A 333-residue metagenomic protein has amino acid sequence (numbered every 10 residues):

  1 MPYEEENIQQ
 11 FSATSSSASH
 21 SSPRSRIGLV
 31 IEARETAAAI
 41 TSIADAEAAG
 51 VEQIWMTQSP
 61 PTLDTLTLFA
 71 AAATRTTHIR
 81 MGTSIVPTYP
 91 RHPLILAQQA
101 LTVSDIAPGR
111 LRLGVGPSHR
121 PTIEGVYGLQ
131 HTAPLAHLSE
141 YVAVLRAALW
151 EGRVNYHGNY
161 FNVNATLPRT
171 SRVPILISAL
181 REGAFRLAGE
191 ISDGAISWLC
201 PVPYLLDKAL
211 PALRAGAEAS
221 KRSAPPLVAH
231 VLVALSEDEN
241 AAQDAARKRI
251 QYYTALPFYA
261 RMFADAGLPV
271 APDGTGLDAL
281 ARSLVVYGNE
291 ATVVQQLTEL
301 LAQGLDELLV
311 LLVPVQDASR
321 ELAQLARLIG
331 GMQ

Functional and structural regions predicted by a protein language model:
P2-Q333: Active-site-adjacent structural elements that line small-molecule/cofactor binding pockets in enzymes
